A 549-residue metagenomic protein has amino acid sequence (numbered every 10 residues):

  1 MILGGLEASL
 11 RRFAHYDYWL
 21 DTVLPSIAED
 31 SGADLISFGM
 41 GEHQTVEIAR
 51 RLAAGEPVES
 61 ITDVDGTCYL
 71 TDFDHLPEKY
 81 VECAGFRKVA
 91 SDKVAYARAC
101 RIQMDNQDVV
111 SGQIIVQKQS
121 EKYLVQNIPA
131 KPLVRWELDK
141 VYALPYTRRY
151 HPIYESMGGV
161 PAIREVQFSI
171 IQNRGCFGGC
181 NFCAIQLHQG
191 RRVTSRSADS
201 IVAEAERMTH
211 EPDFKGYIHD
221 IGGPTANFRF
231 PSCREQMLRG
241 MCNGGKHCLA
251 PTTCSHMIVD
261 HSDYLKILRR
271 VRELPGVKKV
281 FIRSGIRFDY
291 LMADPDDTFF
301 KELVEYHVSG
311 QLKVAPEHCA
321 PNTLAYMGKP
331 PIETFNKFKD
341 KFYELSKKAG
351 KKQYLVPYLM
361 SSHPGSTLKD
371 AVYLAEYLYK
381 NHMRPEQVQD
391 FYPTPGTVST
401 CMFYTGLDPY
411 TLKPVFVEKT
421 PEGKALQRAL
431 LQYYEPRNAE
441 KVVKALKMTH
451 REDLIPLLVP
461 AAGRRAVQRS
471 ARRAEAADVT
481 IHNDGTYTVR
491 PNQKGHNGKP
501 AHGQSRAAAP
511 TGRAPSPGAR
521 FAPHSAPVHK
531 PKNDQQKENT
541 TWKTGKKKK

Functional and structural regions predicted by a protein language model:
M1-Q119: Glycine-rich beta-alpha loop elements in corrinoid/cobalamin-binding modules across cobalamin-dependent enzymes
L10-R12, E42-R50, T71-H75, R192 (+5 more regions): Flexible glycine/acidic-rich beta-alpha junction loops that bind and position SAM and/or redox cofactors in anaerobic
D34, V141, C176, I201 (+3 more regions): Conserved, mostly hydrophobic/aromatic
E59-D108, E121, A130-L133, V160 (+4 more regions): Terminal amphipathic helices with adjacent charged low-complexity linkers/tails
V94-S169: N-terminal [4Fe-4S]-dependent radical SAM core
M157-A184, T209, Y217: N-terminal pre-triad scaffold of radical SAM enzymes
R207-V356, M360-P364: Conserved SAM/AdoMet-binding glycine-rich loop
R469-E475, V479-K549: Intrinsically disordered, Lys/Arg-rich low-complexity segments
